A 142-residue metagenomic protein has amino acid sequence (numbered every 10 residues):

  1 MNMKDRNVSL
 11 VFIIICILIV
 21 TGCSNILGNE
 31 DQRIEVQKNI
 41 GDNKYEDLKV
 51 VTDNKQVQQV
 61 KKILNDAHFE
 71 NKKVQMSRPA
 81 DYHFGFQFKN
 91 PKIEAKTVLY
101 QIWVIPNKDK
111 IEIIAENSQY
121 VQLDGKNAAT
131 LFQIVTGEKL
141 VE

Functional and structural regions predicted by a protein language model:
N2-L10: Bacterial N-terminal signal peptides that target proteins for export
I19-G22: C-terminal motif of bacterial Sec signal peptides marking the signal peptidase cleavage site
S24-I26: Bacterial signal peptide processing site
G28-E35, A80-Y82: Short structural boundary motif marking the start of a folded domain
Q37-E46, I114-E116: Acidic/histidine-rich, surface-exposed loop or edge segments in extracytoplasmic proteins
G41-M76: Post-signal-peptide N-terminal segment of Sec-exported extracytoplasmic proteins
E70-K110: Short, structured surface segments that line ligand/substrate-binding pockets
E116-E142: C-terminal partner/receptor-binding element of secreted or periplasmic proteins
